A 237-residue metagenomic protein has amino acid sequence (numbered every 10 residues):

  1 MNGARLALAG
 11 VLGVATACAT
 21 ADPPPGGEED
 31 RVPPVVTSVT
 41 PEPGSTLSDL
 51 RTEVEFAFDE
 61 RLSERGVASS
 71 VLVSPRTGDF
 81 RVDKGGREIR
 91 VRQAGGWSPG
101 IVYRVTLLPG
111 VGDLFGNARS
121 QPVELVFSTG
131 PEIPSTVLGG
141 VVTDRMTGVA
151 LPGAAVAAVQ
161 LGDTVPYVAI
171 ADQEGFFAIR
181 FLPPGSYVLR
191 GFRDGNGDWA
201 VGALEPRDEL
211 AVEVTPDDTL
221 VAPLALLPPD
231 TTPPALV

Functional and structural regions predicted by a protein language model:
M1-L8: Bacterial N-terminal signal peptides that target proteins for export
R5, R190-R193: Basic side chains
V14-A17: C-terminal motif of bacterial Sec signal peptides marking the signal peptidase cleavage site
A19-F181, S186-R190, L204-P216, A225-V237: Acidic, low-complexity Ser/Thr/Gly/Pro-rich repeat segments typical of extracellular/periplasmic and surface-exposed
D194-A203: Acidic, glycine-anchored loop motifs typical of Ca2+
